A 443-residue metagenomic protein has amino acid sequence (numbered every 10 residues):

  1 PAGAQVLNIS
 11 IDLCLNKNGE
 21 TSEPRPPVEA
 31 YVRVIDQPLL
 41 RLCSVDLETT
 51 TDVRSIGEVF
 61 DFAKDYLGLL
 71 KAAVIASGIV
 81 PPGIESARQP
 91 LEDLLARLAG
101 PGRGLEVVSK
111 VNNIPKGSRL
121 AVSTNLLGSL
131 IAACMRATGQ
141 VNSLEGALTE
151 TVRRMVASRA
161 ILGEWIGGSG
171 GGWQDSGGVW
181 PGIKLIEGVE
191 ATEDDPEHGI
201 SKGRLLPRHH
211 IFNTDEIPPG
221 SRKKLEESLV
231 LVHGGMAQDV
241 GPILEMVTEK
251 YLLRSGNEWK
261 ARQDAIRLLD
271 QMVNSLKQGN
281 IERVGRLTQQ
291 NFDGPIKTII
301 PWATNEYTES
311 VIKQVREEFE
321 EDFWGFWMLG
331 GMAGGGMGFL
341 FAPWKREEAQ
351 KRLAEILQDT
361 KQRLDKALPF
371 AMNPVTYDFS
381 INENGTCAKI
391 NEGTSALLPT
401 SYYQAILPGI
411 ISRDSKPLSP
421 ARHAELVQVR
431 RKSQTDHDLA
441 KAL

Functional and structural regions predicted by a protein language model:
P1-A96, E145, E150-G170, S176-M328 (+1 more regions): C-terminal nucleotide
T51-F60, V107-L120, Q140-G146: Short acidic, glycine/Ser/Thr-rich loop/turn "cap" segments at secondary-structure junctions
D65-L69, R103, V122, L126-L130 (+1 more regions): Generic hydrophobic, aliphatic-rich segments that mediate packing or membrane embedding
A73-I84, S109-V111, I131-C134, T138: Generic hydrophobic/packing signal
E85-I114: Glycine- and acidic-rich phosphate- and metal-coordinating loops
G102, L329-G335: Short Gly/Ser/Thr- and Asp/Glu-enriched loop/turn motifs at secondary-structure junctions
R119-N142, I183, G338-A342: DPxDG-like acidic metal-binding loop motif
